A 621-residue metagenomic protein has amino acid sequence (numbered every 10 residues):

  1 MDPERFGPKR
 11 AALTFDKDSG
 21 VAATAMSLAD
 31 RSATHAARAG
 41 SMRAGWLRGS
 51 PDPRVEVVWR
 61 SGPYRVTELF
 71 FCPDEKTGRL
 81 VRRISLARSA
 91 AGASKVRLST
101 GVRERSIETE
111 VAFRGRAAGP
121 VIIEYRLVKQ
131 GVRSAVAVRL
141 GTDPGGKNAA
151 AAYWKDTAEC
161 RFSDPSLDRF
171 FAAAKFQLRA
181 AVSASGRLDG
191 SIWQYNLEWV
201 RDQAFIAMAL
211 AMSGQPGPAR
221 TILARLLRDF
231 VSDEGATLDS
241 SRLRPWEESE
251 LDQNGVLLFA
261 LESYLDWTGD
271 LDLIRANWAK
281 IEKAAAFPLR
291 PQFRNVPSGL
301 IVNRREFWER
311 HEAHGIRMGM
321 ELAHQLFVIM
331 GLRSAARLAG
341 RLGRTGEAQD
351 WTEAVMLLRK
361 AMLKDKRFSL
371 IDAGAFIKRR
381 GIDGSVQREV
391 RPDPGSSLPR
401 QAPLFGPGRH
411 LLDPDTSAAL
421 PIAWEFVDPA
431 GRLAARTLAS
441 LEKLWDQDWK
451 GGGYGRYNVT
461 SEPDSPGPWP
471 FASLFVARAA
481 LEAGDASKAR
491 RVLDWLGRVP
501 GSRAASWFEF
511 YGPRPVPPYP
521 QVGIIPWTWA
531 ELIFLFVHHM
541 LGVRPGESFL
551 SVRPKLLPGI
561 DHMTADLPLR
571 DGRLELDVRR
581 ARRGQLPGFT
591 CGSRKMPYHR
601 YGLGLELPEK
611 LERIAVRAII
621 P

Functional and structural regions predicted by a protein language model:
M1-S166, E482-D485, I525, G542-P621: Terminal accessory carbohydrate-recognition/targeting modules of carbohydrate-active enzymes
T109, S240-W246, H311-H314, M318 (+3 more regions): Short beta-alpha connecting loops at secondary-structure transitions that line or flank enzyme active sites
A118-R139, G190-I192, L238-D239, R244-G255 (+5 more regions): The feature captures the catalytic groove of carbohydrate-active enzymes
A152-R275, M320, D413-F426, G453-A483 (+1 more regions): Substrate-binding groove/exosite segments of carbohydrate-active enzymes
C160-D168, L210-L223, Y264-E282, F293-V296 (+4 more regions): Structural helix-adjacent loops and short alpha-helical linkers that scaffold large soluble proteins
R169, A173, R201, F205 (+11 more regions): Generic recognition of stable, solvent-exposed alpha-helical segments in well-folded globular domains
F176-R187, L226-G235, L258, G299-E309 (+3 more regions): Active-site-adjacent bridging/hinge elements
R344-V386, P429-E575, R579-R583: Non-catalytic carbohydrate-binding regions of carbohydrate-active enzymes
